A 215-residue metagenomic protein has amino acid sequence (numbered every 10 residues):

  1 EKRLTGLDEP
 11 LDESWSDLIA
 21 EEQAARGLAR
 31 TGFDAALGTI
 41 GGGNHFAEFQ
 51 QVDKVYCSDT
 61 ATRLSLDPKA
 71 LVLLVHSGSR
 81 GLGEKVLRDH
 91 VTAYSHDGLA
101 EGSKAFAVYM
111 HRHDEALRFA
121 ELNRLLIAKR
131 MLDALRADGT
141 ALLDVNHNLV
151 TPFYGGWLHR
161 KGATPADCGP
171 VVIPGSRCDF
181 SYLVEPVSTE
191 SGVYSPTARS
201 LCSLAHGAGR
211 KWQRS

Functional and structural regions predicted by a protein language model:
E1-S215: Domain-length cofactor-binding catalytic modules of enzymes
